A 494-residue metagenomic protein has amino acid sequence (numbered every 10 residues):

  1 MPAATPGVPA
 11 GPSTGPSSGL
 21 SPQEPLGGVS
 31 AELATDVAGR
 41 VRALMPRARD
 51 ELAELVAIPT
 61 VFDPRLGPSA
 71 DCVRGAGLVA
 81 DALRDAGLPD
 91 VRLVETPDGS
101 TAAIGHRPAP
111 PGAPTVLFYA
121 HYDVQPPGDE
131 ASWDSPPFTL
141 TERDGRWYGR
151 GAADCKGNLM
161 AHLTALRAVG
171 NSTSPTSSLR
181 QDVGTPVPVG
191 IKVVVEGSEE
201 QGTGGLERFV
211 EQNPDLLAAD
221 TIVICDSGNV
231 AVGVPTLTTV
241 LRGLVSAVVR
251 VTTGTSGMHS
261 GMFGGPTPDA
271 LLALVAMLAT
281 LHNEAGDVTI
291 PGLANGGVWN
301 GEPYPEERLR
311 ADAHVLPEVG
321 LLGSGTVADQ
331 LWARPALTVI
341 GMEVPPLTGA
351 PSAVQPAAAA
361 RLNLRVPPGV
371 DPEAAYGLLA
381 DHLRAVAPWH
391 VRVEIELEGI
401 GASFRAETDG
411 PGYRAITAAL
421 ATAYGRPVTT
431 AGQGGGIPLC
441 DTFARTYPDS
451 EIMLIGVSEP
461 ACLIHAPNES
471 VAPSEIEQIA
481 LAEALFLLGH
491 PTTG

Functional and structural regions predicted by a protein language model:
A3-E32, N171-V189: Intrinsically disordered, low-complexity terminal tails and inter-domain linkers enriched for S/T/G/P/D/E
P25-R150, V187, L362: Acidic/His- and Gly-rich active-site-bordering loop/insert found across diverse amide/peptide-bond hydrolases
D98, Y122-V124, R146, V194-T203 (+4 more regions): Acidic, glycine-rich active-site loops and adjacent beta-strand->loop/helix elements that engage anionic groups
R143-D154, R426-T430: Short pre-catalytic strand/loop immediately N-terminal to key active-site residues, enriched for Gly-Thr
W147, G151, C155-V240: Acidic/histidine-rich catalytic neighborhood of metal-dependent amide-processing enzymes
A153, T255, L364-D371, G401: A generic structural motif
A231-V232, D287-G349, A353-A357, P368 (+3 more regions): An extended, acidic, His-containing surface patch that forms the Zn2+-binding/catalytic region of metallohydrolases
G264-G286: A short core secondary-structure module
